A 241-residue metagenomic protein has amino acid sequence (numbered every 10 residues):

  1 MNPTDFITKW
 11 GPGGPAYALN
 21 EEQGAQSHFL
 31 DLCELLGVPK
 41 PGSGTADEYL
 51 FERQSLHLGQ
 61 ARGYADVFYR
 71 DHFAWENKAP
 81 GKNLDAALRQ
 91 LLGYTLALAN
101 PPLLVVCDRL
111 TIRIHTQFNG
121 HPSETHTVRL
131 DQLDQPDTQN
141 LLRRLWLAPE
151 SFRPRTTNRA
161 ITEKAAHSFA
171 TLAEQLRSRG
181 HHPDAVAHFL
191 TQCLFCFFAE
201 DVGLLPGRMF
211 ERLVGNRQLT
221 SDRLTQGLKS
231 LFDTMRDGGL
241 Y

Functional and structural regions predicted by a protein language model:
M1-P12, H57-G63, D71-H72, N77-G203 (+1 more regions): Short, basic/polar, glycine-containing "phosphate-handling" surface segments that engage DNA
M1-S43, F169: Charged, often low-complexity linker/regulatory segments
A16-L19, K82, N216-T220: Short, contiguous acidic/charged loop-to-helix segments that flank catalytic cores in large enzymes
E22-S27, D184-Q192, E211: An alpha-helix initiation/capping motif
L32, P39-R70: Active-site metal-binding core of divalent-cation-utilizing nuclease and nuclease-like domains
S43-A46, H188, L204-V214: Short, glycine/acidic-rich hinge or "gate" loops at secondary-structure transitions that mediate conformational
P183-D184, F198, G207-Q218: Conserved nucleotidyltransferase catalytic core and NTase-mimicking acidic/glycine-rich helix/loop elements in nucleic
E211, G215, L219-Y241: Long recognition/docking surfaces used for binding and targeting
